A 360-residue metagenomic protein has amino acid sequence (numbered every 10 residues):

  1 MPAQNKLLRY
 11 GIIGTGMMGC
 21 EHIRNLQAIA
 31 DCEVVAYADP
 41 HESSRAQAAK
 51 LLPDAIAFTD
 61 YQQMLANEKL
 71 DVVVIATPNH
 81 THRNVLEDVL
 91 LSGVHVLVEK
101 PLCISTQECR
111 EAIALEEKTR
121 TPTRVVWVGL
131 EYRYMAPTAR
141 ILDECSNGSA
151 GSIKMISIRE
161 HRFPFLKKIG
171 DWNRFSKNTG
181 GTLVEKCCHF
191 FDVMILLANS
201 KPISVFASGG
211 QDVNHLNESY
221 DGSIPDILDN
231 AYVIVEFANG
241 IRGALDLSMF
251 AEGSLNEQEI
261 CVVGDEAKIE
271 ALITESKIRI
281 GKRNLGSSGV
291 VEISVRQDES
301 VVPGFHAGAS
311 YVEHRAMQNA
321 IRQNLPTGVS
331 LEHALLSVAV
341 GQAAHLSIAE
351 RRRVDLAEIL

Functional and structural regions predicted by a protein language model:
M1-L52: N-terminal Rossmann-like dinucleotide-binding module
M1-Q4, I12, D31, A55 (+7 more regions): C-terminal helix-rich "cap/oligomerization" subdomain common to oxidoreductases
E21, V302-H314: Active-site loop of classical SDR/Rossmann-like NAD(P)-dependent oxidoreductases, centered on the catalytic Tyr-X3-Lys
C32-A36, D71-V73, G181: Short active-site oxyanion
D54-Y61: Conserved SAM-binding strand-loop segment of SAM-dependent methyltransferases
N67, V72-N79, R83-E131, G148: Beta-strand-loop-alpha-helix segment that lines the small-molecule cofactor/substrate pocket of alpha/beta enzymes
P122-R124, Y132-P225, R351: Predominantly a Rossmann-like dinucleotide-binding segment in NAD(P)-dependent oxidoreductases
F191-K277, Y311-Q323, L360: Contiguous beta-strand/loop segments that form the cofactor/metal-binding neighborhood of enzyme cores
